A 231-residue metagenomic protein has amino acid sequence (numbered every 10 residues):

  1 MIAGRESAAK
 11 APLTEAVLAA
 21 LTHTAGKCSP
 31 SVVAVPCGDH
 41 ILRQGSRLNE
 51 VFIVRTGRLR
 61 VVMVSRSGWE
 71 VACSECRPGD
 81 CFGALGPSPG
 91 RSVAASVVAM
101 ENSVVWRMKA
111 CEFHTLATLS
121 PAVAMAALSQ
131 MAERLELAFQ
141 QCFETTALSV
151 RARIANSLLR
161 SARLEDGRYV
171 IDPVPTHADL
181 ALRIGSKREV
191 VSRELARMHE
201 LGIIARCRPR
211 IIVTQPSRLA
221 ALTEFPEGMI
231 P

Functional and structural regions predicted by a protein language model:
M1-H40, C76, C81-F82, G86-S88: Cyclic nucleotide-binding regulatory module and flanking cytosolic helices
V32, V51, E75, R107 (+2 more regions): Short aromatic/basic micro-patch
A34-E101: Cyclic nucleotide-binding regulatory domains
V62, A84-L85, T115-L116, S157 (+1 more regions): Residues that scaffold the ATP/ADP-binding catalytic core of kinase and kinase-like folds
S74-S129, E133-E136: Cyclic-nucleotide recognition modules
M100, T118-R188: Polybasic "coupling" helices that flank or enter modular domains
S161-P231: Phosphate-/nucleic-acid-contacting segments
